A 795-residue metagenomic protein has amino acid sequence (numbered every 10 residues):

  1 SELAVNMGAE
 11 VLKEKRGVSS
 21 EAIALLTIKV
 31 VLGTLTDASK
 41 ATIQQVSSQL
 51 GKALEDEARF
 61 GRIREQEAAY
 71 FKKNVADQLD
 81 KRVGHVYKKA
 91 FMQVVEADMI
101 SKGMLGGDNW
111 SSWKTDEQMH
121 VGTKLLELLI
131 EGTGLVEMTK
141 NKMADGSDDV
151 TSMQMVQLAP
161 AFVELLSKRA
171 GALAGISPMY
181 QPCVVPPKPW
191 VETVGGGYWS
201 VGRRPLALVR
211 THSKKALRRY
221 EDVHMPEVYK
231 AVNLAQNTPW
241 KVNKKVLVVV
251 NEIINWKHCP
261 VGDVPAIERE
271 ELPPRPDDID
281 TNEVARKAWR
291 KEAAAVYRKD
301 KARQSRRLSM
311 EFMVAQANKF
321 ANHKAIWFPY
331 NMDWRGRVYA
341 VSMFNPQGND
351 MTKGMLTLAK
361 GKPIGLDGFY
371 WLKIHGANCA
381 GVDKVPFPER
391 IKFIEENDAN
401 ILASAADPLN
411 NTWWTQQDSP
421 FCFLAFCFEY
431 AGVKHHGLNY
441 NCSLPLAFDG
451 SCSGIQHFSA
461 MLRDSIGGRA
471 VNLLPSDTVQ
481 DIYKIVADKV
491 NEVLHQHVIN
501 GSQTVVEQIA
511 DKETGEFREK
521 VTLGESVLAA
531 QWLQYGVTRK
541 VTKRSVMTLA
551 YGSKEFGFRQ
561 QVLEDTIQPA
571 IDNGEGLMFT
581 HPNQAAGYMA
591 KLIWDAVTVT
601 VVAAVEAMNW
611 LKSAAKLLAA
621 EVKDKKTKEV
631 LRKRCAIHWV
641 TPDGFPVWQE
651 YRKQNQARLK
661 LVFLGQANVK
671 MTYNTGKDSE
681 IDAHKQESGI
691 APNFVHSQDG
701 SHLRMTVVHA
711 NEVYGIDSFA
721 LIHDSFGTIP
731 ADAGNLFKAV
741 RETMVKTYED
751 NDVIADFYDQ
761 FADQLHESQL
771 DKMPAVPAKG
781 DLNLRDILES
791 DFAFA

Functional and structural regions predicted by a protein language model:
S1-K543, A550-N693, H709, A733 (+2 more regions): Non-catalytic nucleic-acid-binding interfaces of large nucleic-acid enzymes and RNP effectors
S309, V695-L703: Phosphate/oxyanion-binding active-site loops and adjacent basic polyanion-contact surfaces
W334-R335, A720-S725: Short Gly/Ser/Thr- and Asp/Glu-enriched loop/turn motifs at secondary-structure junctions
V546-T548, E564, H723-I729: Conserved short loop/turn motifs at secondary-structure junctions
F558, L703, D724-F726: Hydrophobic, well-ordered secondary-structure elements that form the walls of internal hydrophobic environments
G689-Q698, G727-T728: Short, contiguous acidic/charged loop-to-helix segments that flank catalytic cores in large enzymes
S701-I722: Active-site palm subdomain of RNA-directed nucleic acid polymerases
L721, F737-V740: C-terminal structured domain segments
